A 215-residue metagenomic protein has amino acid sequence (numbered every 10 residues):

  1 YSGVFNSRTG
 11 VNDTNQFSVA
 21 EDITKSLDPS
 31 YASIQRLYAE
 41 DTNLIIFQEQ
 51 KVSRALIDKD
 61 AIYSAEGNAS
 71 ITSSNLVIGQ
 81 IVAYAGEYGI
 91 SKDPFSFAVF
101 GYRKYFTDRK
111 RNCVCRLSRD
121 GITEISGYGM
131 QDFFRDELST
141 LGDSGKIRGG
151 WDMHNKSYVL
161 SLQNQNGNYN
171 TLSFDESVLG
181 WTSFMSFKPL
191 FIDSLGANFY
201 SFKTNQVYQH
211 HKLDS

Functional and structural regions predicted by a protein language model:
Y1-V19: Extended, well-ordered protein cores
S7, F17, T24-L27, T42 (+2 more regions): Homeobox/homeodomain signature
A20, T24, K59-I62: Charged, low-complexity hinge/linker segments at coiled-coil and domain boundaries
E21-L27, V82-E87: A short beta-strand motif characteristic of beta-propeller blades
S30-S33: Active-site lining segments of carbohydrate-active enzymes
Q35, D41-L44, E49-S215: Beta-sheet-dominated scaffold domains
